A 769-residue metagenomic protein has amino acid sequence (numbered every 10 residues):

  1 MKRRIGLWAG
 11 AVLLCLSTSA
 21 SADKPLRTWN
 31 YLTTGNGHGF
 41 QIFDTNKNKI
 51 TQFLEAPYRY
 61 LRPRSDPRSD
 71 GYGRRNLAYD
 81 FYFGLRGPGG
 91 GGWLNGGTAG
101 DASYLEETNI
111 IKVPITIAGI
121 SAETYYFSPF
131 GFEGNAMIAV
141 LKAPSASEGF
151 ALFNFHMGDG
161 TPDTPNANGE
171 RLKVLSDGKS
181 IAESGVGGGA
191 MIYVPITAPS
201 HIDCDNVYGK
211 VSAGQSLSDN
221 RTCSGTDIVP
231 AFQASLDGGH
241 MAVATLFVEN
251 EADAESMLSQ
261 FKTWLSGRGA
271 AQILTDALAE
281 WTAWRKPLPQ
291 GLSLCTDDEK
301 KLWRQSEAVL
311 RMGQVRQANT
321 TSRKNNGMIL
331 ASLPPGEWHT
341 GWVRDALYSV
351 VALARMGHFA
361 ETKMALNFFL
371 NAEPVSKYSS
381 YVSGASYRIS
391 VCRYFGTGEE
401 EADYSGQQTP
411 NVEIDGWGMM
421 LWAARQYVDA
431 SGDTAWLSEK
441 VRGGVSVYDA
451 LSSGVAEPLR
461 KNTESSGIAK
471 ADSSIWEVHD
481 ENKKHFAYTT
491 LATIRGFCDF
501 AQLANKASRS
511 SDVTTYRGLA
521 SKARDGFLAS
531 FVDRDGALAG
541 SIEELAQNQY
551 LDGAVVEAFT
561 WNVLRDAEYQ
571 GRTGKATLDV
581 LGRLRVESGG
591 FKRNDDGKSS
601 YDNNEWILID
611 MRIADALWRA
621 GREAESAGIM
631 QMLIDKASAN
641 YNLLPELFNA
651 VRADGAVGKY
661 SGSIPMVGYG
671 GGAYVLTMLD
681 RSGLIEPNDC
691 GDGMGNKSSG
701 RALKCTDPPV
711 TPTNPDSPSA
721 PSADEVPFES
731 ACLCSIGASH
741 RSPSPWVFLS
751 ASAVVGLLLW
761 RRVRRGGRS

Functional and structural regions predicted by a protein language model:
D23-I117, S184-G187, I192-G209, D237 (+2 more regions): An extended acidic
D23-K24, I120-A136, P144-H339, F359 (+3 more regions): Acidic/polar, glycine-enriched structural segments that form the non-catalytic walls/loops of the carbohydrate-binding
D23-N76, C392-G416, M420-L421, E543-Q570 (+1 more regions): C-terminal capping/lid segments that line or modulate ligand- or cofactor-binding pockets
G188-D203, L294, L302, V343 (+6 more regions): Extended ligand-binding clefts on enzyme/binding-domain cores
F247, K286-C295, A308-M312, L347-E361 (+6 more regions): Well-ordered alpha-helical scaffold segments within catalytic/enzyme domains
A271-A277, W338-E464, T490, I494 (+1 more regions): Aromatic-rich carbohydrate-recognition surfaces in CAZymes
S306-A318, H358-S390, D429, V441-K470 (+3 more regions): Long, well-ordered core segments of solenoidal/helical folds
P745-R764: A cross-kingdom C-terminal cell-surface attachment/processing module
